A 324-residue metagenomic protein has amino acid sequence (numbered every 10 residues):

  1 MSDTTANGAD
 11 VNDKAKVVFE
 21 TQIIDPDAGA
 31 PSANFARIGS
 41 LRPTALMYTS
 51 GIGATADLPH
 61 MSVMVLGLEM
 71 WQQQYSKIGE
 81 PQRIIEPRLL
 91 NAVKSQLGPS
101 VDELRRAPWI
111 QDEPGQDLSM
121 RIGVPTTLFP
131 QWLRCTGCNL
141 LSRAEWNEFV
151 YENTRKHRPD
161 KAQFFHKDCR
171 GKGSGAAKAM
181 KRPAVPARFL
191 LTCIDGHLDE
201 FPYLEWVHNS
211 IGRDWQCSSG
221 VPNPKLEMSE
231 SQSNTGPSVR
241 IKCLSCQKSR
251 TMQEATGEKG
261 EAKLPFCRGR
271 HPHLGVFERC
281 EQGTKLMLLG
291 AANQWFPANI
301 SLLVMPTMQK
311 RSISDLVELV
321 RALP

Functional and structural regions predicted by a protein language model:
M1-P324: Extended, Lys/Arg-rich, non-catalytic nucleic-acid recognition/anchoring regions of very large nucleic-acid-interacting
